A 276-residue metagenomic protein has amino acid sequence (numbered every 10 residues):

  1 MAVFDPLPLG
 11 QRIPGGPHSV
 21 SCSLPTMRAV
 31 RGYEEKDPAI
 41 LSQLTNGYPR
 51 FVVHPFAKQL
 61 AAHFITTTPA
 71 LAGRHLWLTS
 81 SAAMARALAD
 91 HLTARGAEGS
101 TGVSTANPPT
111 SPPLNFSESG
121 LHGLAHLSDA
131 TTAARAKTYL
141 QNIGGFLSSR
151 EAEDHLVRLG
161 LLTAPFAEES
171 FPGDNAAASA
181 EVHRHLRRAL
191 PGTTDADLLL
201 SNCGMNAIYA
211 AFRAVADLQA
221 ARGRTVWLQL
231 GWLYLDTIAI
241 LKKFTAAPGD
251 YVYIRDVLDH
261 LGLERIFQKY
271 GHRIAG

Functional and structural regions predicted by a protein language model:
M1-A210, A214-L218, L230-Y253, H260-F267: Conserved N-terminal alpha-helix of the aminotransferase class I/II PLP-enzyme fold
G223-R224: Phosphate-coordination loops involved in phosphoryl transfer and adenosine-cofactor binding
W227: Short beta-strand element of Class I
L258-D259, G276: Conserved PLP phosphate-binding loop immediately N-terminal to the Schiff-base lysine helix in PLP-dependent enzymes
K269-G276: Short acidic/histidine-rich motifs immediately flanking catalytic phosphotransfer sites in two-component signaling
